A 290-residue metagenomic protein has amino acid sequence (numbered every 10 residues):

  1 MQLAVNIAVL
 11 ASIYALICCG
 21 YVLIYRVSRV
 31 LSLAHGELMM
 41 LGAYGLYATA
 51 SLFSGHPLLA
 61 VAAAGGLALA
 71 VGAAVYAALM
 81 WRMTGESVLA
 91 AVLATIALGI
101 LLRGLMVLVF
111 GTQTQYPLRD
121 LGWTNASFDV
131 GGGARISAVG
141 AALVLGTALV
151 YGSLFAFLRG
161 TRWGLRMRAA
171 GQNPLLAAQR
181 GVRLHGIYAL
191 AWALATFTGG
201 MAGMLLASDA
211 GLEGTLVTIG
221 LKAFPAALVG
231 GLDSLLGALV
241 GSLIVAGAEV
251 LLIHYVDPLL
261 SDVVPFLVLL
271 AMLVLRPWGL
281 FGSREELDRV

Functional and structural regions predicted by a protein language model:
M1-C18, G45, F53-A60, E86-A91 (+5 more regions): Membrane-interfacial amphipathic/re-entrant helices at transmembrane-helix boundaries
Q2-S51, A78-A90, V229-L235: Single transmembrane alpha-helix segments in multi-pass membrane proteins
L10, G131-L212, L235-V240: Helix-loop-helix "hairpin" substructures at the membrane interface of multi-pass membrane proteins
Y14, C18-G20, S54-G66, W192-G199 (+1 more regions): Transmembrane alpha-helical segments in multi-pass inner-membrane proteins
Y21, S54-L98, L105, V240-V245 (+1 more regions): Alpha-helical transmembrane segments within multi-pass membrane transporters and channels
E37-L41, M83-V107, L216-L228, D257-R276: Pore- or pathway-lining transmembrane helices of multi-pass membrane proteins that form conduits for solutes/ions
R82-M83, V88-G160, I187-L190, V256 (+1 more regions): Transmembrane helix-bundle core of multi-pass membrane transporters and related energy-transducing complexes
V109, Q172-Q179, R183-G186, V256-V290: Cytosolic-side transmembrane-helix boundaries in multi-pass membrane proteins
